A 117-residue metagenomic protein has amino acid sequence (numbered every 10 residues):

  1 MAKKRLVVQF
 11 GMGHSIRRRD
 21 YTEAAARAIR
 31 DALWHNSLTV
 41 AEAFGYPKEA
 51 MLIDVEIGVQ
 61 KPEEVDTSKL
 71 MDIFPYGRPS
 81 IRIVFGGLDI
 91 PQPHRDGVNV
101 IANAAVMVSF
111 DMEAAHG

Functional and structural regions predicted by a protein language model:
M1-A2, F44-E49, I73-P75, D96-V100: Solvent-exposed alpha-helices and their adjacent loops that cap or buttress functional pockets in soluble metabolic
A2-G45, Q60-V65, N103-G117: Conserved mixed alpha/beta catalytic, RNA-binding, or beta-rich assembly cores of soluble enzyme, regulatory
D20-E23, S68-L70, H94-V98: Surface-exposed beta-strand edges and their flanking turn/coil or helix-capping segments
A50-P93: Mid-chain, well-packed structural core segment of small domains
Y76-G117: C-terminal edge-of-domain segments
